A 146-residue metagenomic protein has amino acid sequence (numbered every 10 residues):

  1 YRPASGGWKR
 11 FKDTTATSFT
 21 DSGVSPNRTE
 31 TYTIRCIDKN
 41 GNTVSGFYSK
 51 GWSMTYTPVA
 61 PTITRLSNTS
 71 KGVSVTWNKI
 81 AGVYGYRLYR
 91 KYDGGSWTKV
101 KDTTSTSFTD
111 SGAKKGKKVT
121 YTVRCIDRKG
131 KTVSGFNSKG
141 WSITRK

Functional and structural regions predicted by a protein language model:
Y1-A4, C36-D38, K79, R90-Y92 (+1 more regions): Residue-level signal for short segments within beta-strands and strand-turn junctions of well-structured beta-sheet
Y1-G6, R10-T14, F19-T20, Y32-I34 (+3 more regions): Intrinsically disordered, low-complexity linker/propeptide segments enriched in Ser/Thr/Gly/Pro and acidic residues
Y1-P26, R87-K115, F136: Recognizes extended acidic, P/S/T-rich segments that occur within or adjacent to Ig-like beta-sandwich modules
D21-N42, D110-K131: Beta-strand-rich modules
D38-P58, R128-K146: Extracellular fibronectin type III
T57-L66: Proline-enriched interdomain boundary motifs that mark the N-terminal boundary and often initiate the first structured
K71-G82: Conserved aromatic anchor
